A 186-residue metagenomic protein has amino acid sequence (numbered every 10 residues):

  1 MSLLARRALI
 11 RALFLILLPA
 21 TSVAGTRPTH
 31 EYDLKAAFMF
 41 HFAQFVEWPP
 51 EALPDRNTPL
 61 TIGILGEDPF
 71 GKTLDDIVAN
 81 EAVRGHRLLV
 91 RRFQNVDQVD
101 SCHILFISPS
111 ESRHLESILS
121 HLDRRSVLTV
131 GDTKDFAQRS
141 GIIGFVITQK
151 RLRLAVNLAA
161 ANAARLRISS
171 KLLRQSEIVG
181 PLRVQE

Functional and structural regions predicted by a protein language model:
S2-E186: Short hydrophobic alpha-helices and adjacent helix-cap/hinge residues
